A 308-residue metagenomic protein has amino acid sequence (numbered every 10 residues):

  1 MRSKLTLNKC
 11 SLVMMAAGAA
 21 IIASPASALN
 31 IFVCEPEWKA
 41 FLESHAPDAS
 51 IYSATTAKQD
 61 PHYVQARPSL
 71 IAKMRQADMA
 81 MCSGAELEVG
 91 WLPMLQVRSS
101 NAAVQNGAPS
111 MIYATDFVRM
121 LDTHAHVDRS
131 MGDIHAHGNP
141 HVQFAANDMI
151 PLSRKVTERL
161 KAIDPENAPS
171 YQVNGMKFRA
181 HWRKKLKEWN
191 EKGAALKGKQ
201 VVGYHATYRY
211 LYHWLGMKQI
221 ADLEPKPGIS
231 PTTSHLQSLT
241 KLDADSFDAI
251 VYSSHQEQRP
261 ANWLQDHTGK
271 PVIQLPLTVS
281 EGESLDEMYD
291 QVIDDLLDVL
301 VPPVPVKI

Functional and structural regions predicted by a protein language model:
R2-M14: Bacterial N-terminal signal peptides that target proteins for export
A17-G18: Repetitive helical segments and hydrophobic/amphipathic motifs
A23-P25: N-terminal signal peptide c-region/cleavage motif recognized by signal peptidases
A28-I308: Extracytoplasmic metal-acquisition and chelation regions
